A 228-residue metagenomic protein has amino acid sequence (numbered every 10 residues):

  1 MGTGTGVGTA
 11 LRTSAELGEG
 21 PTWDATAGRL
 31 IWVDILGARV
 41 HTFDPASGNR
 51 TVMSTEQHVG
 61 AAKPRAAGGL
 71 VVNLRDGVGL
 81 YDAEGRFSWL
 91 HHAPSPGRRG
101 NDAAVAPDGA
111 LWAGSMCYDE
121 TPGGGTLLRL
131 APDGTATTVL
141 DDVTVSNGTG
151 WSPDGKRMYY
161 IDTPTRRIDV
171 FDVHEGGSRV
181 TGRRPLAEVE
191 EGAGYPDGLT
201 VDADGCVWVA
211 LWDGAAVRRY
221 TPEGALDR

Functional and structural regions predicted by a protein language model:
G6-R12, G48-S54, F87-A93, T135-D141 (+2 more regions): A short beta-strand motif characteristic of beta-propeller blades
R12-A27, E56-L74, S95-A110, L140-R157 (+1 more regions): Beta-rich, blade/repeat-based domains predominating in secreted/periplasmic proteins but also intracellular
I31-V33, V72-N73, L111-S115, Y160-I161 (+1 more regions): Residue position within the beta-strands of beta-propeller blades
I35-L36, Y118-G124, T163-R166, W212-D213: Short, solvent-exposed loop/turn segments at conserved positions within beta-propeller repeat blades
R39-H41, G77-G79, G125-L128, R167-D169 (+1 more regions): A short loop-to-beta-strand structural motif that recurs across blades of beta-propeller domains
E84-V139: Hydrophobic alpha-helical segments and helix pairs
R167, F171, E188-A225: Loop/turn-rich, solvent-exposed surfaces of beta-rich toroidal or solenoidal domains
F171-R179: Short loop/turn segments immediately following beta-strands, especially the blade-tip and inter-blade linker loops
